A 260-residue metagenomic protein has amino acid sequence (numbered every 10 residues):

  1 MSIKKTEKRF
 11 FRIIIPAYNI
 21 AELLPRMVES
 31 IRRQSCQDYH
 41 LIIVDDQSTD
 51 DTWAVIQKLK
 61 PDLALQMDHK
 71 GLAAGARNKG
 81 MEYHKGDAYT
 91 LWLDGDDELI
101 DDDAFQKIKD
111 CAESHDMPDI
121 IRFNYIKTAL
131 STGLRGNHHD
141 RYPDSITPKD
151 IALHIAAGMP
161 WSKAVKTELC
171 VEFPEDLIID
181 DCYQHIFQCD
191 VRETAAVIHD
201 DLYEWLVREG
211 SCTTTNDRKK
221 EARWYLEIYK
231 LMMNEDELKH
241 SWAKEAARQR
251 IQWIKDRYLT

Functional and structural regions predicted by a protein language model:
M1-K230, E237-L238: Nucleotide-sugar donor-binding/catalytic module of glycosyltransferases that assemble extracellular/cell-envelope
R192, D236, I254-Y258: Generic structural signal for hydrophobic core residues of well-folded globular domains
D236-A246: A conserved long alpha-helix in the C-terminal portion of kinase-like catalytic domains
K244-T260: Non-catalytic, C-terminal membrane-associated alpha-helical segments of glycosyltransferases
